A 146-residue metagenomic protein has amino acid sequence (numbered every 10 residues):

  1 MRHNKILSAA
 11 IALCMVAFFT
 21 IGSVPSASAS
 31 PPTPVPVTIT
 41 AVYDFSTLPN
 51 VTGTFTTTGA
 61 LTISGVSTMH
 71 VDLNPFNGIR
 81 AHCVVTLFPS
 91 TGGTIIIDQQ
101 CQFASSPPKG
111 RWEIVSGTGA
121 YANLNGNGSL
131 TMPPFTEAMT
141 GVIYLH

Functional and structural regions predicted by a protein language model:
M1-I11: Bacterial N-terminal signal peptides that target proteins for export
H3, P25, Q99-Q102: Residue-identity detector for glutamine
N4, V24, L124-N127: Surface-exposed loop/turn and secondary-structure junction residues enriched for glycine/proline
A10, P25-S28: Serine/proline-rich low-complexity intrinsically disordered segments, especially terminal tails, linkers
A10-F18: Gram-negative bacterial Sec-dependent N-terminal signal peptides
A17-S26: C-terminal segment of classical bacterial N-terminal signal peptides
S30-H146: Beta-strand-enriched cores of mature, soluble protein domains
